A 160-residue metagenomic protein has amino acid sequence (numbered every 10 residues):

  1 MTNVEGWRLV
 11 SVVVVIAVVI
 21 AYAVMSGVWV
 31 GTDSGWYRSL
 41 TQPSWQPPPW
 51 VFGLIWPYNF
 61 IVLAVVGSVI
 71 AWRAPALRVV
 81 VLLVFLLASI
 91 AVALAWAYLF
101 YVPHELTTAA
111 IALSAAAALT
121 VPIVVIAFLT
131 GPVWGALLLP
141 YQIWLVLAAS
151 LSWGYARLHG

Functional and structural regions predicted by a protein language model:
T2-W29: N-terminal signal-anchor transmembrane alpha helix
T32-S44: Membrane-interface helix termini and inter-helical loops of multi-pass transporters
L40-Q42, E105-A115, A136-L139: Non-cytosolic membrane-interface motifs at loop->transmembrane helix junctions
Q42-I55: Short aromatic-rich membrane-water interface segments that cap or initiate transmembrane helices in multi-pass membrane
W56-V69, S89-V92, A116-A117: Core segments of transmembrane alpha-helices that mediate helix-helix packing or line hydrophobic substrate/ligand
A76, Y98-T107, F128-P132, L158-G160: Membrane-interface helix caps and helix-loop-helix hairpins in membrane proteins
L83-W96, A110-I123, Y141-L145: Hydrophobic alpha-helical segments of small multi-pass membrane proteins
I126-G160: Terminal transmembrane helical module of multi-pass membrane proteins
